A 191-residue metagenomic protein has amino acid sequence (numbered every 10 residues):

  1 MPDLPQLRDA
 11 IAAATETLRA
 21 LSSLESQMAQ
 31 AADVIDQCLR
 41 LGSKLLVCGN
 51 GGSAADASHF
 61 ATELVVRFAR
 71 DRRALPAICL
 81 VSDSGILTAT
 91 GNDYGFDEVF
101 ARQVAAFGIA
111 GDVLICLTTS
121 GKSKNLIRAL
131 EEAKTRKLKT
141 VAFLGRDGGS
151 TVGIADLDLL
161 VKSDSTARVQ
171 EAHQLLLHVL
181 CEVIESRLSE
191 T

Functional and structural regions predicted by a protein language model:
M1-S23: Generic N-terminal amphipathic, Lys/Arg-enriched alpha-helix
D3, L24-M28, S53, K134: Residue-level recognition of alpha-helical structural elements
A10, T17, A31-V34, F60 (+2 more regions): A ubiquitous structural signal for well-ordered alpha-helices
A20-L41: A short, well-structured juxtamembrane/interface segment
L45-L46, T140: Hydrophobic beta-strand scaffold residues
S53, S58-E190: Glycine-rich phosphate-binding loops that contact phosphosugars or nucleotide phosphates
